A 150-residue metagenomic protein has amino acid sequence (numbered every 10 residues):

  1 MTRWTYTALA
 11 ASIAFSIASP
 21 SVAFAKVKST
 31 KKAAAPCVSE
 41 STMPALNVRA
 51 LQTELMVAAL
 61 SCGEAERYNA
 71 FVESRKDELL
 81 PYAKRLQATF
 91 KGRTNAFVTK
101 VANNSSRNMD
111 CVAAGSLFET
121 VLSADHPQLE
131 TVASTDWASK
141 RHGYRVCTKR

Functional and structural regions predicted by a protein language model:
M1-L9: Bacterial N-terminal signal peptides that target proteins for export
A10-A18: Bacterial N-terminal signal peptides
S19-A25: Sec/Tat signal peptide C-region and signal peptidase I cleavage site
A25-P36, A138, R145-R150: Compositionally biased, proline/threonine/alanine/serine-rich low-complexity intrinsically disordered stretches
P36-K100: Short N-proximal segments of mature Sec-exported proteins
K76-R150: Compact alpha-helical subdomains of small soluble proteins
